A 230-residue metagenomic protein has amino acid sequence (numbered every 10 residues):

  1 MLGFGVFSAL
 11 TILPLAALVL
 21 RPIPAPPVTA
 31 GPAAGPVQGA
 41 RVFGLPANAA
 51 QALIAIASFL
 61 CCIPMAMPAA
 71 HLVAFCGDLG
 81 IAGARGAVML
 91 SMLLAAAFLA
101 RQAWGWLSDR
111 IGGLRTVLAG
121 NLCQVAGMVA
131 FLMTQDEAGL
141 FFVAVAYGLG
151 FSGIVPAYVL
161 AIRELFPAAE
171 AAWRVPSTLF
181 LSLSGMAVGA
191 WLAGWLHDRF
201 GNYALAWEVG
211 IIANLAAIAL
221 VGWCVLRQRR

Functional and structural regions predicted by a protein language model:
M1-L18, W207-W223: Symmetry-related core transmembrane helices of the 12-TM Major Facilitator Superfamily/SLC fold
L20-A40: Flexible cytoplasmic inter-helical loops of multi-pass small-molecule transporters
P46-W104: Extracytoplasmic gate region of multi-pass secondary transporters
C76-G77, L107-S108, L192-G201: Interfacial helix-cap and linker-helix signal at transmembrane-aqueous boundaries of multi-pass secondary transporters
G83-A84, A168-T178: Loop-to-transmembrane helix entry/capping segments in MFS-fold secondary transporters and related SLC/MFSD carriers
R115-A130: Structural signature of the two symmetry-related core transmembrane helices
A138-A146: Paired small-residue
G153-F166: Intracellular juxtamembrane helix-capping segments at the cytosolic ends of symmetry-related transmembrane helices
